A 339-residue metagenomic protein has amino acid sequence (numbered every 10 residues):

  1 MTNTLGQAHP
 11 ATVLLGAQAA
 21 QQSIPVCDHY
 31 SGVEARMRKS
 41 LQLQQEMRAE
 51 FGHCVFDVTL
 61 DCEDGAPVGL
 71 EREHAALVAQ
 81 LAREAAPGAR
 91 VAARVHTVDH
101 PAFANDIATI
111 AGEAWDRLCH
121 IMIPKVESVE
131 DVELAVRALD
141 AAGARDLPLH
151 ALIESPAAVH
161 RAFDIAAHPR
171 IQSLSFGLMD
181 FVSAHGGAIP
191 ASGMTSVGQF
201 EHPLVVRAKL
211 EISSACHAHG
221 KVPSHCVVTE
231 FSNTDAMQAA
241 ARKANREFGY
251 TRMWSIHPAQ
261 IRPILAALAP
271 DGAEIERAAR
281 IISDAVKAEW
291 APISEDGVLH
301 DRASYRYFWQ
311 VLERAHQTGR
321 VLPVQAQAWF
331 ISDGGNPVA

Functional and structural regions predicted by a protein language model:
M1-A339: Expand to "…catalyze enediolate/carbanion chemistry for C-C bond making/breaking, isomerization, decarboxylation
